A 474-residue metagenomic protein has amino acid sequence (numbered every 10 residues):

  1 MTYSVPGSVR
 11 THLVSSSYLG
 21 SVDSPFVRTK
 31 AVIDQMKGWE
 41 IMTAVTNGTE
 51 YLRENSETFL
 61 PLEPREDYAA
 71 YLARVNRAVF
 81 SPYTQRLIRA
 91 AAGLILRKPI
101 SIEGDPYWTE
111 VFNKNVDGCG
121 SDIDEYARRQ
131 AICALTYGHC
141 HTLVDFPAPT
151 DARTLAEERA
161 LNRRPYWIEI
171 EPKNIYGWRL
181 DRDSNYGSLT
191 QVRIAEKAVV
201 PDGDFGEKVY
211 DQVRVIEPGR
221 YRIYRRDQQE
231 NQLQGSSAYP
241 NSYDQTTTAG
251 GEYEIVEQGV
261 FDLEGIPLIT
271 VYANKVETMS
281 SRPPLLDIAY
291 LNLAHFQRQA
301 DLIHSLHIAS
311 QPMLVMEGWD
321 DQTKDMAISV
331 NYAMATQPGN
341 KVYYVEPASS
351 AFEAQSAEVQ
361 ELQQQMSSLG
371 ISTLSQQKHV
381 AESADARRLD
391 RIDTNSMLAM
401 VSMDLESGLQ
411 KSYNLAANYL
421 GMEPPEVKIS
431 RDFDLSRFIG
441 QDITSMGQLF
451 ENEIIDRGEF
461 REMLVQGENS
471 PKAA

Functional and structural regions predicted by a protein language model:
M1-I175: Extended, helix-rich architectural segments
C119-A127, A134, D287, E358 (+2 more regions): Short amphipathic alpha-helical segments
A127-A131, F146, T150, I303-S310 (+2 more regions): Long, hydrophobic, amphipathic alpha-helical segments used as structural scaffolds
R128-A131, Y210, A354: Generic recognition of flexible, low-complexity loop/linker segments
A134-A273: Extended, regular secondary-structure scaffolds
Y243-A384: Extended, charged amphipathic alpha-helical segments
T323, S329-M334, A354, E361-A474: C-terminal helix-loop subdomains that flank or include functional centers
